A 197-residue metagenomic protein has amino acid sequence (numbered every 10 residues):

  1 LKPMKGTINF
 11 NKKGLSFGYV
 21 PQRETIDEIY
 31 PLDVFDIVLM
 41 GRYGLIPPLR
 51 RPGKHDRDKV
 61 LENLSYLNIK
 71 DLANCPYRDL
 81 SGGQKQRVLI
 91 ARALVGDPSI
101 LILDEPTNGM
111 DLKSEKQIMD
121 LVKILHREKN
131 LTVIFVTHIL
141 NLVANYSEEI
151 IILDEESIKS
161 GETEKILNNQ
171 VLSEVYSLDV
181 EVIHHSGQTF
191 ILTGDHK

Functional and structural regions predicted by a protein language model:
L39, K54-L72: Conserved ABC ATPase "signature" region
P76-L80, Q84: Conserved ABC ATPase signature
D97: Conserved catalytic motifs of ABC-family nucleotide-binding domains
L101-E105: Catalytic Walker B motif of ABC-type/P-loop ATPase nucleotide-binding domains
T137-H138: H-loop/switch region of ABC-family ATPase nucleotide-binding domains
I151, E155-K165: Conserved switch/coupling elements of ABC/ABC-like ATPase nucleotide-binding domains
N168-N169, V175-K197: ABC ATPase nucleotide-binding domains
